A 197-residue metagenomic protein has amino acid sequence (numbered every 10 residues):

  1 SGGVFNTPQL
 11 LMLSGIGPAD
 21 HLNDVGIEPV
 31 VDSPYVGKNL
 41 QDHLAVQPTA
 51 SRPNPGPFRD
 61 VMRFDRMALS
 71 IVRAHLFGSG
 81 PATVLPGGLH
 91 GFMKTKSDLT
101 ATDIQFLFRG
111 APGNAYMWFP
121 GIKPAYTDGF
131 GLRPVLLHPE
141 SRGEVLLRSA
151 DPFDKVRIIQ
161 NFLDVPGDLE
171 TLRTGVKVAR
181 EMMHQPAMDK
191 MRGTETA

Functional and structural regions predicted by a protein language model:
S1-R73, S79-P81: Glycine-rich loop(s) and the adjacent beta-strand/alpha-helix scaffold that form part
R52-P57, A68-A197: FAD-dependent oxidoreductase catalytic-site/capping-region signature
